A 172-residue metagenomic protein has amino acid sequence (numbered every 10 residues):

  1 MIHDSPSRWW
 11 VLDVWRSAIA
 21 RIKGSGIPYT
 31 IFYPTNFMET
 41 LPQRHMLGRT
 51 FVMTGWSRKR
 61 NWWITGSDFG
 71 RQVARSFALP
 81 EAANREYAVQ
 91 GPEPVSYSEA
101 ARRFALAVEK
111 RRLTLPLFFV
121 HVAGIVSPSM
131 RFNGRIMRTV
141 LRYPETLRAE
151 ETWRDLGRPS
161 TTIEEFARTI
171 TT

Functional and structural regions predicted by a protein language model:
H3-K110, V122-M130: Oxidoreductase cofactor-interface core, primarily capturing Rossmann-like NAD(P)-dependent enzymes
P116-T172: A hydrophobic C-terminal alpha-helical subdomain
